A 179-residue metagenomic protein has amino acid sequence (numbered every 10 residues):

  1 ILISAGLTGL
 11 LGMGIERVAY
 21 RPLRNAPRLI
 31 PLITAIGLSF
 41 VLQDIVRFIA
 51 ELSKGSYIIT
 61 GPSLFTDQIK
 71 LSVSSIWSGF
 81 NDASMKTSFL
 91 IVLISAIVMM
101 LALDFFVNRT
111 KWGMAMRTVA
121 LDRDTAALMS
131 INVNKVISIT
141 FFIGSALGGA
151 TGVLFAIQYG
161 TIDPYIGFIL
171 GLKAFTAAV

Functional and structural regions predicted by a protein language model:
I1-A5, R28-L32, S88-A96, I137 (+2 more regions): Residue-level signature of transmembrane alpha-helical entry/exit and packing/kink sites in multi-pass membrane
I1-G6, L10, F141-G148, G152 (+1 more regions): Transmembrane alpha-helical segments in multi-pass inner-membrane proteins
I1-L38, I45: Alpha-helical transmembrane segments within multi-pass membrane transporters and channels
T8, D67-I69, R117, L121-D122: Glycine-rich phosphate-binding loops of nucleotide-dependent enzymes
G9-M13, R17, F48, M100-F105 (+1 more regions): Membrane-embedded alpha-helical segments of multi-pass transporters/permeases
A19-Y20, V41, T125-A126, V179: Hydrophobic/aromatic residues within transmembrane alpha-helices of multi-pass small-molecule transporters
P22-L23, P31-R109, G160: Transmembrane helix-bundle core of multi-pass membrane transporters and related energy-transducing complexes
N81-I162: Helix-loop-helix "hairpin" substructures at the membrane interface of multi-pass membrane proteins
